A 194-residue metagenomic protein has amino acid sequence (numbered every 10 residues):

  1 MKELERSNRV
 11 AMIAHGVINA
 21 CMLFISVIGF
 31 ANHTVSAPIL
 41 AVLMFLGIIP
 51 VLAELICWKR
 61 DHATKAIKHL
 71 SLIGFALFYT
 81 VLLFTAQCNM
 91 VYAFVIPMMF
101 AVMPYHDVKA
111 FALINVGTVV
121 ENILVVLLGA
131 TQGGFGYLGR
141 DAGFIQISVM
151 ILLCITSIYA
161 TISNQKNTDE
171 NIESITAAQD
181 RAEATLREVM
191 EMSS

Functional and structural regions predicted by a protein language model:
M1-E5: Short, Lys/Arg-rich, polar N-terminal cytosolic tail immediately upstream of the first transmembrane signal-anchor
V10-Q87, F94-F100, T118-V120: Hydrophobic transmembrane alpha-helices and their membrane-interface boundaries in multi-pass, membrane-anchored
T64, M103, A110-A112: Alpha-helical transmembrane segments and their helix-entry boundary regions
K68-L72, Y92, A142-Q146, M150: Residue-level signature of transmembrane alpha-helical entry/exit and packing/kink sites in multi-pass membrane
T80-C88, N122-I147: Interfacial aromatic-anchored transmembrane helix boundaries in multi-pass membrane proteins
F84-M90, H106-K109: Transmembrane helix interruption/hinge and helix-loop junction motifs
A112-V125: Juxtamembrane non-transmembrane "cap" segments at the membrane-aqueous interface of multi-pass membrane proteins
G139-S194: HAMP domain helices
